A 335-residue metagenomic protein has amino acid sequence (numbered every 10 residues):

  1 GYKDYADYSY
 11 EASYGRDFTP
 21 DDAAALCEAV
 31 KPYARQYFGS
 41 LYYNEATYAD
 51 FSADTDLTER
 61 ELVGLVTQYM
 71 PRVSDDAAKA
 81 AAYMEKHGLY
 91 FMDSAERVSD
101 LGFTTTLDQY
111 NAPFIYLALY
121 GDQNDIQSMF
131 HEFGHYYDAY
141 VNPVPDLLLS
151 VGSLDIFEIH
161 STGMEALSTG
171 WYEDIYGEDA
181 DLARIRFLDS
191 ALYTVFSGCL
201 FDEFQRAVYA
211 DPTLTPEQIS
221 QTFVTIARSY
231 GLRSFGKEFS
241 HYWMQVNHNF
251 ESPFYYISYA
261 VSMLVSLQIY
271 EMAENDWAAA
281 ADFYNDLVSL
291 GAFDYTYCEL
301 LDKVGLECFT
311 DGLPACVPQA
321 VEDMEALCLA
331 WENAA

Functional and structural regions predicted by a protein language model:
Y2-F114, E307: Contiguous, non-catalytic segments that form substrate-binding/exosite surfaces or channel walls
K3-D7, L41-Y48, K79-M84, P145-G152 (+2 more regions): Short, glycine/acidic-rich hinge or "gate" loops at secondary-structure transitions that mediate conformational
D4, G15-R16, M129, D174-I175 (+3 more regions): C-terminal, non-catalytic "cap/extension" segments appended to globular domains
A24, E28-R35, G64, I159-T162 (+4 more regions): Generic structural signal for well-ordered, non-transmembrane alpha-helical segments in soluble/cytosolic regions
C27-Y33, G152-L182, R186-D189, Y193 (+1 more regions): Post-HExxH zinc-binding segment in Zn-dependent metallohydrolases
Y110-F130: Short pre-active-site segment immediately N-terminal to the catalytic Zn-binding motif
F114-A118, P145-G152, A183-D189, V208-Y209 (+1 more regions): Short beta-alpha connecting loops at secondary-structure transitions that line or flank enzyme active sites
G134-L148, L167: Catalytic Zn2+-binding segment of zinc metalloproteases
